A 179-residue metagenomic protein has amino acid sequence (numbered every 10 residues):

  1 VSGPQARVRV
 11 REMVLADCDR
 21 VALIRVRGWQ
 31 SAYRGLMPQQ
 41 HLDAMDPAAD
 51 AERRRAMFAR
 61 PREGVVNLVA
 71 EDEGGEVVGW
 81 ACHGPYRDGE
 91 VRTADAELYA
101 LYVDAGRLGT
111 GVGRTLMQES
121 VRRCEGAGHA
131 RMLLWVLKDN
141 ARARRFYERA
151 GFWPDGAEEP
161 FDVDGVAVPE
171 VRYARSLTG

Functional and structural regions predicted by a protein language model:
G3, E12-C18, A22-L36, Q40-G106 (+4 more regions): Acetyl-CoA-dependent GNAT
R7-R9: Extreme N-terminal starter segment of soluble prokaryotic enzymes
A94-A96, A130-L133, L137-R145, R149-G179: C-terminal "cap" of GNAT-fold acetyltransferases
A100-Q118, E125-A127, L137-R145, R149-A150: Conserved glycine-rich acetyl-CoA-binding loop
